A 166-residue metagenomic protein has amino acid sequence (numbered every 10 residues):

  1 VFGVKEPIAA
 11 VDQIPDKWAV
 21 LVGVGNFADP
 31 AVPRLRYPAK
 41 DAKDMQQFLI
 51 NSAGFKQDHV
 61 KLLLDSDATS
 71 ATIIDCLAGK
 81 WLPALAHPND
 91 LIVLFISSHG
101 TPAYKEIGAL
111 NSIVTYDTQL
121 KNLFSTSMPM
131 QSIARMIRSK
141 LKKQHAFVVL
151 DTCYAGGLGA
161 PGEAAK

Functional and structural regions predicted by a protein language model:
V1-E6, A39-A42, Q46-D90, F124-A134: Functional beta-strand-loop-alpha-helix junction segments that form "active/interaction loops" within catalytic
V1-V32, S139-Q144, A160-K166: Disordered regulatory segments flanking catalytic cores
D16, A71-S97, T101-E163: Caspase-like (clan CD) cysteine peptidase catalytic core
V22-V24, D65, S97, D151: Cofactor-binding loop segments of dinucleotide-utilizing enzymes, especially the Rossmann-like FAD- and NAD(P)+-binding
G23, M45, L94: Terminal peptide-recognition signature
G25, S66-A68, Q119: Short, solvent-exposed coil/turn elements at secondary-structure transition points
D29-A31, V60-L62, T118-L120: Short interface patches used for recognition in eukaryotic signaling and trafficking proteins
V32-A39: Short, polar loop/linker segments at the starts of domains and inter-domain junctions
